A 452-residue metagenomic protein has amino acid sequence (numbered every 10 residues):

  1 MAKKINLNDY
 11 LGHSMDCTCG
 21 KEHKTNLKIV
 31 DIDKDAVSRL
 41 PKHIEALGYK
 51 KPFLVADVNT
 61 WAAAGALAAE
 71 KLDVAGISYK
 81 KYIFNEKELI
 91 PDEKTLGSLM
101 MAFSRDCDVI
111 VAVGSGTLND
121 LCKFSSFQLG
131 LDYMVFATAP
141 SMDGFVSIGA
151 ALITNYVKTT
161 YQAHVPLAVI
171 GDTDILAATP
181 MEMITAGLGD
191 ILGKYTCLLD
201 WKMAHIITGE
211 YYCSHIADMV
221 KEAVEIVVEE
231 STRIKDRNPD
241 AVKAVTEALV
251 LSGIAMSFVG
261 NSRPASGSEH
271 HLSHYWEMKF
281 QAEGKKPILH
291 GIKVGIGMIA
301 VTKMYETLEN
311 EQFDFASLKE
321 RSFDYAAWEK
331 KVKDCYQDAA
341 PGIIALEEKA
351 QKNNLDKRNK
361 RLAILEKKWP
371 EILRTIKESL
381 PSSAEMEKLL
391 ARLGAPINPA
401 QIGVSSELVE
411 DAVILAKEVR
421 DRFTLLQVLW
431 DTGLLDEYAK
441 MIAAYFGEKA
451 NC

Functional and structural regions predicted by a protein language model:
A2-C17, E309-C452: C-terminal charged capping/lid subdomain of soluble metabolic enzymes
A2-V109: ATP/NTP phosphate-donor binding region
E22-H23, L47, A102-R105, S126 (+4 more regions): Solvent-exposed alpha-helices and their adjacent loops that cap or buttress functional pockets in soluble metabolic
D73-I77, M101-S104, V157, A168 (+11 more regions): Generic secondary-structure signature for well-ordered alpha-helical cores
F103-A139: A short, small-residue-rich loop immediately preceding and capping a beta-strand
Q128-I226: A glycine/threonine-rich phosphate-anchoring loop and its flanking beta-alpha core in nucleotide/phosphate-binding
M219-P370, T375-E385: Active-site segments that bind and position negatively charged phosphate/pyrophosphate groups
